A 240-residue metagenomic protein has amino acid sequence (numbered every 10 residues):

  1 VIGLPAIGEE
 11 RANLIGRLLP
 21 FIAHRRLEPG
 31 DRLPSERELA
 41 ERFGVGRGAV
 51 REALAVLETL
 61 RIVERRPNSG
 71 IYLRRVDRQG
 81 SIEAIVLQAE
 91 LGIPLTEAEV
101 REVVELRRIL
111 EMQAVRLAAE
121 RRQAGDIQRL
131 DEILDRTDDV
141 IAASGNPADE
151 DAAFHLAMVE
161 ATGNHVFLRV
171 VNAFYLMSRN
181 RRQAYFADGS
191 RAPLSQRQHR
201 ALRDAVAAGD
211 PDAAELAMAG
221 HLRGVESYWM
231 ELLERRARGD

Functional and structural regions predicted by a protein language model:
V1-I109, R116, E234-G239: Short linear motifs at protein or domain termini
V1-L4, P211-D240: C-terminal effector-binding regulatory domain of bacterial HTH transcription factors
E9, A192-P193: Short helix-capping and inter-helix turn/linker motifs at the boundaries of alpha-helical repeat units
S35-E36, G163-H165, G209-D210: Short loop-to-helix capping motifs
V103-A184, S195-D204, A213-Y228: Conserved amphipathic alpha-helical segments that form helical-bundle/coiled-coil interaction surfaces
